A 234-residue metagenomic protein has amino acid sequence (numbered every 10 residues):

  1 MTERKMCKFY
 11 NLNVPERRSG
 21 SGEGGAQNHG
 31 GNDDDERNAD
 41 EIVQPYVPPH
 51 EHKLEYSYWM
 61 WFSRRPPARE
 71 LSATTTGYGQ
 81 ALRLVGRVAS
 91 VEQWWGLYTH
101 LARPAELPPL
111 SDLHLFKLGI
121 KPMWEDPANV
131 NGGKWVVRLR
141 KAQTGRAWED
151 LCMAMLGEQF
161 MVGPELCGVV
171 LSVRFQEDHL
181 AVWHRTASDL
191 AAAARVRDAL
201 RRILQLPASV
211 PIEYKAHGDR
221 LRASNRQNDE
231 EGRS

Functional and structural regions predicted by a protein language model:
T2-S234: ADP-ribose/nucleotidyl-moiety interaction motifs
